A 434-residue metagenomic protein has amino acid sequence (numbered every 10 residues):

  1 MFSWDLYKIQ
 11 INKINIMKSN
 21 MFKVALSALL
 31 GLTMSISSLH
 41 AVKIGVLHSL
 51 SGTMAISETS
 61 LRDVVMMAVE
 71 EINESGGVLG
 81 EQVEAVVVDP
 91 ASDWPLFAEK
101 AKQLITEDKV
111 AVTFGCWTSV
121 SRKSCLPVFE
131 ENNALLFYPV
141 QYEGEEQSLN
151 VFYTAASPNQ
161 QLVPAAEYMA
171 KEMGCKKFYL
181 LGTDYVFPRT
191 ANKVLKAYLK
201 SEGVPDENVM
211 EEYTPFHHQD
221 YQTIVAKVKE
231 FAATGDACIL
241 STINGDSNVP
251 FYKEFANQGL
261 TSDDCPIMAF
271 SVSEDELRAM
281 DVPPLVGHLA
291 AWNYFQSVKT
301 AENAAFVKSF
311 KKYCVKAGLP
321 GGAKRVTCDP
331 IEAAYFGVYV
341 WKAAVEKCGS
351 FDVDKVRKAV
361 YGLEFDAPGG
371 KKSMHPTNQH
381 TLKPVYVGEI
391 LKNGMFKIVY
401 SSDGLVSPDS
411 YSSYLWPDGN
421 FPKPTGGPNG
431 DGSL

Functional and structural regions predicted by a protein language model:
A25-S35: Bacterial N-terminal signal peptides
S35-A41: Sec/Tat signal peptide C-region and signal peptidase I cleavage site
G45-M66, V88-P95, W117-T118, D184-R189 (+2 more regions): Extracytoplasmic "Venus flytrap"
I56-D63, E71, S75-E145, T154 (+3 more regions): Beta-alpha junction/loop-to-helix N-cap segments that form part of ligand/metal-binding clefts
E99, E143-G144, N150-Q258, S297-A301: Extracellular/periplasmic Venus flytrap/periplasmic-binding protein
L104-C116, F137-P139, K177-G182, T234-G245 (+4 more regions): Periplasmic-binding protein-like
F255-Y335, E346-G349, S402-S433: Extracellular/periplasmic periplasmic-binding protein-like sensory domains
Y361-L434: Solvent-exposed, acidic/polar segments of extracytosolic/periplasmic ligand-binding ectodomains
